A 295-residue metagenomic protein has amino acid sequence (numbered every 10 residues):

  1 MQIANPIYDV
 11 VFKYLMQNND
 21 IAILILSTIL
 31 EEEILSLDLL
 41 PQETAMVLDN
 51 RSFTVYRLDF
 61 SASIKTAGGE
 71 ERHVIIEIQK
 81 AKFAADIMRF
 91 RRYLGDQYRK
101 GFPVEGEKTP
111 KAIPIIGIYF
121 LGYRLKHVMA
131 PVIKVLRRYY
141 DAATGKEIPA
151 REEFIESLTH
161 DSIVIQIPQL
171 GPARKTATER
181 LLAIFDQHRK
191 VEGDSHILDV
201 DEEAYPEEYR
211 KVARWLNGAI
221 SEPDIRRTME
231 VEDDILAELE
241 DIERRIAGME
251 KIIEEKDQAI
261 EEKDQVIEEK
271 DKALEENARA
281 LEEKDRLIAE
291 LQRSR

Functional and structural regions predicted by a protein language model:
M1-R295: Elongated, amphipathic alpha-helical interaction scaffolds
